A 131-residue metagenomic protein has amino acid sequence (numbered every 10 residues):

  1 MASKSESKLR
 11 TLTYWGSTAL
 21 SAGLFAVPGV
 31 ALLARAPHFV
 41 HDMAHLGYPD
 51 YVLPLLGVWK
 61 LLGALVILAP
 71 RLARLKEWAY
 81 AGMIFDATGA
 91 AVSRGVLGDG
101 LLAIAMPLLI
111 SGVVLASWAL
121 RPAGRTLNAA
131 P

Functional and structural regions predicted by a protein language model:
M1-P131: Membrane-interface extramembranous regions
